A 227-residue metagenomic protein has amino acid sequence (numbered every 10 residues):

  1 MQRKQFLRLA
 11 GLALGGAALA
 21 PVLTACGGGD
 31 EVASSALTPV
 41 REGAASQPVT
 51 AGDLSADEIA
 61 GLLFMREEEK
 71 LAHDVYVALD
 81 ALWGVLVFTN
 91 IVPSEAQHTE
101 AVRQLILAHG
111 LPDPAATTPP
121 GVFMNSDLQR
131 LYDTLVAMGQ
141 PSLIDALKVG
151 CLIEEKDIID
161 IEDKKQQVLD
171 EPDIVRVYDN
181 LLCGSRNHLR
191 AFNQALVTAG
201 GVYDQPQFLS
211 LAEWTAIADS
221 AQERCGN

Functional and structural regions predicted by a protein language model:
L7-A25: N-terminal export signals
G11, A18, S34-L37, S46: Intrinsic disorder/low-complexity segments
A13-L14, A25-G27, R41, A108: Intrinsically disordered, low-complexity segments enriched in small/polar residues
V22-S34: Bacterial lipoprotein signal-peptidase II cleavage site
A36-N227: All-alpha RGS (Regulator of G-protein Signaling) helical domain and cognate RGS-like helical scaffolds
